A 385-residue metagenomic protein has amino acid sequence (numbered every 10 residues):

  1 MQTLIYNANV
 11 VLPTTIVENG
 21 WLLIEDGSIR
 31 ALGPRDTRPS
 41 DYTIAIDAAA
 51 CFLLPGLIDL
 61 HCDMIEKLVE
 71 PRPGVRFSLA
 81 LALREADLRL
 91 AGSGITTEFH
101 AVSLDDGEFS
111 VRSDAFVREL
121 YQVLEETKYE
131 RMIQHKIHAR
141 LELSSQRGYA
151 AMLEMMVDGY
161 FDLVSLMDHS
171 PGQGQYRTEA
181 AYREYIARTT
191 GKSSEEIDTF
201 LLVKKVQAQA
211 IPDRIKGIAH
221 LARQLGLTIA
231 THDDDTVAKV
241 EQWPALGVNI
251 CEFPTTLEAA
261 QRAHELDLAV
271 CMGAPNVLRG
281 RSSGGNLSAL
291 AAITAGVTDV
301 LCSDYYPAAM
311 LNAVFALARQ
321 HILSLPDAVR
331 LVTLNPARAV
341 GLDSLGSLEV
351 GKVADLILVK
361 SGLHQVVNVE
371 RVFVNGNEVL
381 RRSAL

Functional and structural regions predicted by a protein language model:
M1-S40, L363: N-terminal metal-binding scaffold of metallo-dependent hydrolase/deaminase domains
A8, L22, G27, A50 (+10 more regions): Divalent metal-coordination and catalytic microenvironments
A8-V10, I29, L334, R338 (+1 more regions): C-terminal cap of metal-dependent C-N hydrolases
A48-E119: Metal-associated gating/positioning segment near the N- to mid-region
S103-D234, D304: Metal-coordinating catalytic core of metallo-dependent amide/deamination hydrolases
A139-A150, D234-A238, Q242, I250-E252 (+1 more regions): Active-site glycine- and acidic-residue-rich loops that bind and position anionic ligands or nucleotide-like cofactors
D158-D162, W243-I250, E265-C271, G296-D299: Glycine-enriched alpha-helix->loop->beta-strand junction motifs that scaffold or abut catalytic
L266-N276, G280-S361: His/Asp/Glu-enriched, well-ordered alpha-helical/loop segment that forms or immediately abuts the divalent-metal
